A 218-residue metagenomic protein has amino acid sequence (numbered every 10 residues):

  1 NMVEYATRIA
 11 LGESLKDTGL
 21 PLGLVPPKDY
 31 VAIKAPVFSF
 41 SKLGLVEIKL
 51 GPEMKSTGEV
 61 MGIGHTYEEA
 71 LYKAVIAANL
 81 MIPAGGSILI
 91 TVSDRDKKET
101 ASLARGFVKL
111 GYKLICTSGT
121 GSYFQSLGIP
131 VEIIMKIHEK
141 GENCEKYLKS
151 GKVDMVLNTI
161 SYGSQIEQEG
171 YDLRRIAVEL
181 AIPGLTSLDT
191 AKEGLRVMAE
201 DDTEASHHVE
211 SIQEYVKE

Functional and structural regions predicted by a protein language model:
N1-A84: ATP-dependent carboxylate activation and anion-phosphoryl transfer catalytic cores that bind Mg-ATP to form
Y67-K73, V92-R95, L114-C116, M135-E145: A general structural motif
L80, G85-Y112: Glycine- and Gly-Pro-enriched alpha-helical subdomains that act as flexible, kink-prone "lid/hinge" or packing modules
G86, G121-E142, K146-S150: Active-site rim loops that border cofactor/substrate pockets in soluble metabolic enzymes
G111-Y123: Short internal beta-strands
M135-K136, C144-E218: Peripheral docking tails and interdomain loops at the edges of cofactor- or intermediate-handling domains
